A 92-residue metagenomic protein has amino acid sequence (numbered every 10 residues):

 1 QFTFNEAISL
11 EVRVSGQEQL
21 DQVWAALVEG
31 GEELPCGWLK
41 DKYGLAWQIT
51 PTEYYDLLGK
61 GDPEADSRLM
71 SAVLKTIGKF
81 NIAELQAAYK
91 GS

Functional and structural regions predicted by a protein language model:
Q1-S92: Glyoxalase I/VOC metalloenzyme domain signal
